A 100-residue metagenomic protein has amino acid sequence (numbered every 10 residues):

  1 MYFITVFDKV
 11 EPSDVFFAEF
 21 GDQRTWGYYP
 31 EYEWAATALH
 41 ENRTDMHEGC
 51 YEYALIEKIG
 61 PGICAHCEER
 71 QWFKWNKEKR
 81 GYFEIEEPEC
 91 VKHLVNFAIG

Functional and structural regions predicted by a protein language model:
M1-T25, E52-Y53: Short aromatic-glycine-(Arg/Gly/Cys) micro-motifs in beta-strand/loop hairpins
I4, D8-K9, A35-A36, G81: N-terminal processing/targeting junctions
W26-E33: Conserved aromatic
A36-G100: Short, mixed-charge low-complexity intrinsically disordered segments
